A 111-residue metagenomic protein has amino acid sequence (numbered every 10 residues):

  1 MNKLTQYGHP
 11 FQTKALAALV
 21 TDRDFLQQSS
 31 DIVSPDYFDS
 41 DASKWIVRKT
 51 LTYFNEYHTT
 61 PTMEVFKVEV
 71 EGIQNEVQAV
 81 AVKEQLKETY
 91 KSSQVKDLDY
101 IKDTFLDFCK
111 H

Functional and structural regions predicted by a protein language model:
M1-F108: Noncatalytic partner-interaction/assembly domains of nucleic-acid and motor enzyme complexes, especially the accessory
